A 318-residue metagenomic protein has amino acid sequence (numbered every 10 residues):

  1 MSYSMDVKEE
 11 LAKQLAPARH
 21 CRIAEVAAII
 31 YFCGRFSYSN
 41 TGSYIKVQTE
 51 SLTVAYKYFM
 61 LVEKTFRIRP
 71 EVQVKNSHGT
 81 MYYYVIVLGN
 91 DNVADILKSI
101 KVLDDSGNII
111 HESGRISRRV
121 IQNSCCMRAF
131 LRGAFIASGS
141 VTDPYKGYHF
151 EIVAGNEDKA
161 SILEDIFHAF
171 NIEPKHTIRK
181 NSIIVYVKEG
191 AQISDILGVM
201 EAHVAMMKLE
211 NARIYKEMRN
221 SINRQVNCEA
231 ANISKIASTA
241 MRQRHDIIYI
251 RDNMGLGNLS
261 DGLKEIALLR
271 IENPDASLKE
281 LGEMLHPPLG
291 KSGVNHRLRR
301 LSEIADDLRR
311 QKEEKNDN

Functional and structural regions predicted by a protein language model:
M1-S99, S113, R119: N-terminal low-complexity or simple alpha-helical regulatory segments that function as activation/interaction modules
A24-F32, A129-A137, L268: Short, hydrophobic/amphipathic alpha-helical patches that form generic packing surfaces within helical domains
N40-I45, Y145-G147, S277-K279: Short acidic, hydrophobic short linear motifs in intrinsically disordered regions
V47-T49, E151-A154, M284-L289: Short helix-coil junctions and helix-kink-helix linkers
Y56, M60-V74, V87-E210: DNA-contacting interfaces and partner/effector-binding or oligomerization modules in DNA-centric proteins
V199-H296: Extended mid-to-C-terminal alpha-helical interaction segments
E303-E313: Short, Lys/Arg-enriched C-terminal cap helix and immediately downstream tail that follows
